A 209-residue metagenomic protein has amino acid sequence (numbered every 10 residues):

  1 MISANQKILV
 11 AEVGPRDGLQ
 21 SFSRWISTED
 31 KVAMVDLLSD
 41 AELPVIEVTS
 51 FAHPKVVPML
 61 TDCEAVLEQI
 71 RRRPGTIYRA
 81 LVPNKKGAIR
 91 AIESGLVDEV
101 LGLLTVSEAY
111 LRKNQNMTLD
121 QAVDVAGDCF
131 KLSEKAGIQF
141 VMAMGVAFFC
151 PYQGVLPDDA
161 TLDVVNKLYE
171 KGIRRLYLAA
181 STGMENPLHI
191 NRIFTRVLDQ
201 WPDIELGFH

Functional and structural regions predicted by a protein language model:
A11-V13, D98-S107, V141-M144: Non-cysteine beta-strand/loop elements that form the S-adenosyl-L-methionine
A11-V32, T76-K85, L111-L119, V146-A160 (+1 more regions): Active-site mouth loops of central-metabolism enzymes
G18, L38, A91, V100 (+2 more regions): Conserved, mostly hydrophobic/aromatic
T28-A33, L43-T76, V82-R90, L96-D98: Glycine-rich, positively charged N-terminal anion/phosphate-binding segment
P44-Q69, G102-M117, V146-Y152, Y177-P187: Glycine-rich, proline-tolerant flexible connector loops at the mouths of alpha/beta enzymes
V56-A80, Q121-V141, V165, I190-F208: Alpha-helix-loop-beta-strand connector modules within alpha/beta enzyme cores
M59-C63, A88-S94, Y152-V164, N186-L198: Distinct, well-ordered alpha-helical segments
V106-S181: Conserved anion-binding
